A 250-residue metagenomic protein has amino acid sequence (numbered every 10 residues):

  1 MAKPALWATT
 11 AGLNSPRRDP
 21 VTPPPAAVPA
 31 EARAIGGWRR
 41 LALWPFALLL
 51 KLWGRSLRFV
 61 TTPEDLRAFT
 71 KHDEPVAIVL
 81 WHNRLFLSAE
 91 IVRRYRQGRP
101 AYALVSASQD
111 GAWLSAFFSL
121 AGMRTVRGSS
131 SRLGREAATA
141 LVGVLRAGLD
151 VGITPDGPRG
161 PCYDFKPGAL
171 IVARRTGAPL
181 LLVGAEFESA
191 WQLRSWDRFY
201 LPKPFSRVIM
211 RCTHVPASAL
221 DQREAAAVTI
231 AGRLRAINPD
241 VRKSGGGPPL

Functional and structural regions predicted by a protein language model:
A2-R55, G98, L120, R124 (+1 more regions): Non-catalytic C-terminal accessory region of glycerolipid acyltransferases and related lyso-lipid remodeling enzymes
R18-D19, G36-R39, V60-T62, L85-S88 (+2 more regions): Short hydrophobic/aromatic-rich motifs at helix boundaries and adjacent loops
K51-P75, R84-S88, R93: A short, well-structured juxtamembrane/interface segment
R58-E64, P100-A103, M210: Generic preference for hydrophobic/aromatic residues in regular secondary structure cores
T62-E64, S106, G128-S131, T213-V215 (+1 more regions): Conserved beta-strand termini and adjacent loop/short-helix elements that scaffold enzyme active sites in alpha/beta
D65-R67, R84, Q109, R159 (+1 more regions): Residues that cap or initiate secondary-structure elements
L66-T70, S115, A169-L170: Short amphipathic alpha-helical segments and helix-helix/interface helices
E74-R132, Q192: Catalytic core of membrane glycerolipid acyltransferases/transacylases, capturing the structured, soluble-facing
